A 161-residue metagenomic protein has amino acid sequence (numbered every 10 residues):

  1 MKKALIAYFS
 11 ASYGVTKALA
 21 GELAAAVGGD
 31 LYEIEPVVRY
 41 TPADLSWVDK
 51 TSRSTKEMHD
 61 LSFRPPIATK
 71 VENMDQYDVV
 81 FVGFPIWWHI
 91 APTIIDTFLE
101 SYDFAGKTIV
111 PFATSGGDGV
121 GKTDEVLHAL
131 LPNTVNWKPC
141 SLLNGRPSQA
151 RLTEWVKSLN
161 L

Functional and structural regions predicted by a protein language model:
M1-V79, H89-A91, D96, E100 (+2 more regions): N-terminal beta1-alpha1-beta2 submodule of the flavodoxin-like/Rossmannoid cofactor-binding fold
G14, V80, G119-T123: Short amphipathic alpha-helical surface micro-motifs
F84-P85: Glycine-rich, N-terminal phosphate-binding loop of Rossmann-like dinucleotide-binding domains
D103: Short aromatic/basic micro-patch
V110-P147: Short, glycine-/small-residue-rich phosphate/pyrophosphate-handling segment
